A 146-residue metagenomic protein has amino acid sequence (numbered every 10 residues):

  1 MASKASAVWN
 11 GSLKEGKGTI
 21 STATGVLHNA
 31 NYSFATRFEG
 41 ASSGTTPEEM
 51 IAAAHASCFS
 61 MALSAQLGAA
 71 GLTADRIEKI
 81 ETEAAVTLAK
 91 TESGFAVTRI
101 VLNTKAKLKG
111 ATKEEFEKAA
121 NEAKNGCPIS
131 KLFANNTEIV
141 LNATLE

Functional and structural regions predicted by a protein language model:
M1-A53, S57-E146: Extended beta-strand/beta-hairpin segments
